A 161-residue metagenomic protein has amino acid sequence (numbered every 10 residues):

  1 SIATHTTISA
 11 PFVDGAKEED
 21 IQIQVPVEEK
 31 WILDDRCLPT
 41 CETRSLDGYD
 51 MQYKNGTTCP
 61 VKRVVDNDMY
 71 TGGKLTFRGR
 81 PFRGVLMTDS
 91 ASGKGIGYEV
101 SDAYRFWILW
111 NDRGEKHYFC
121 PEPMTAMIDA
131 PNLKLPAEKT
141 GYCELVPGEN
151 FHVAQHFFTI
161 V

Functional and structural regions predicted by a protein language model:
S1-A3: Short, hydrophobic/aromatic beta-strand segments
H5, P121, G148: A residue-level signal for conserved active-site and pocket-lining positions in enzyme catalytic cores
T6-A10, T125, F157-V161: Beta-strand elements of well-folded, non-transmembrane domains
T7-A10, D14-S101: Active-site/ligand-binding surface loops and adjacent short beta/alpha elements that line catalytic pockets across
V85-P131: Glycine-rich active-site loops that engage anionic ligands at enzyme catalytic sites
P136-C143: Short alpha-helix capping/helix-loop boundary micro-motifs
C143-I160: Short Pro-Gly-centered flexible turn/kink motifs
